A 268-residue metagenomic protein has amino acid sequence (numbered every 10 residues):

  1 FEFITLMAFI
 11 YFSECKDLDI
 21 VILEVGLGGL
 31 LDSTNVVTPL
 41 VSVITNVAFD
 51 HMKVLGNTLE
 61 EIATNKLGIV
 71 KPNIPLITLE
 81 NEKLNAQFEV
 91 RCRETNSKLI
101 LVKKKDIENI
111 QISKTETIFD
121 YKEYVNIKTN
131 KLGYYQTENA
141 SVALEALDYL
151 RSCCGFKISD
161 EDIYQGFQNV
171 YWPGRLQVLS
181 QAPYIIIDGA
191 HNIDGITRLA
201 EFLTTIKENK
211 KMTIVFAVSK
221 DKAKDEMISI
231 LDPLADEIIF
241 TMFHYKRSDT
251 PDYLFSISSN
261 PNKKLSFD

Functional and structural regions predicted by a protein language model:
E2-T5: Inter-Walker segment of RecA-like/P-loop motor cores
M7-V54, N85-N126: Extended acidic/charged loop-beta regions that coordinate divalent cations and stabilize anionic phosphate/carboxylate
E14-C15, D19-L23, D32-V43, V47-M52 (+2 more regions): Nucleotide phosphate-binding/pyrophosphate-handling subdomain across enzymes that bind or process nucleotide phosphates
V41-T45, V70-L79, I239-F240: Conserved beta-strand/loop subsegment of P-loop NTPase cores
G56-T64: Glycine-rich S-adenosyl-L-methionine
A63-K71: Membrane-proximal helix-turn-helix segments that form the acceptor-binding/catalytic region of lipid-linked
I77-E80, R91-S113, N130-Y134, E161-N169 (+5 more regions): Beta-strand->loop->alpha-helix junctions that form or flank phosphate-binding loops in nucleotide-handling enzymes
N81-E89, N96-I100, K114-T115, Y184-I187 (+2 more regions): C-terminal helical cap/extension that packs against the catalytic core of soluble nucleotide-cofactor enzymes
